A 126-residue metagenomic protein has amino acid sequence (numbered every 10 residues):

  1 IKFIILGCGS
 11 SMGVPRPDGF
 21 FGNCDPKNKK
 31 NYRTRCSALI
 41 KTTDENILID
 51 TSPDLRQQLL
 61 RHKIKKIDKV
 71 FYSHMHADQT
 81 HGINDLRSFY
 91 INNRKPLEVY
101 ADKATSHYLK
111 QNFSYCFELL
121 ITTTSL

Functional and structural regions predicted by a protein language model:
I1-L126: Binuclear metal-dependent hydrolase catalytic cores
